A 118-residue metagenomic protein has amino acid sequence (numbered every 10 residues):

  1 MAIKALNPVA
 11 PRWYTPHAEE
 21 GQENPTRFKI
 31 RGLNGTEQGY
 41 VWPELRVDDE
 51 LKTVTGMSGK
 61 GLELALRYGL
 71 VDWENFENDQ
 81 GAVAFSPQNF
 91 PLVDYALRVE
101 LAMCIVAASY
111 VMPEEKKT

Functional and structural regions predicted by a protein language model:
M1-P11: Short, intrinsically disordered N-terminal pre-domain segments
V9-E23: Short acidic-hydrophobic surface loop/beta-edge motif
E20-T118: Short, surface-exposed, charged amphipathic helix/loop patches that serve as local interaction elements
